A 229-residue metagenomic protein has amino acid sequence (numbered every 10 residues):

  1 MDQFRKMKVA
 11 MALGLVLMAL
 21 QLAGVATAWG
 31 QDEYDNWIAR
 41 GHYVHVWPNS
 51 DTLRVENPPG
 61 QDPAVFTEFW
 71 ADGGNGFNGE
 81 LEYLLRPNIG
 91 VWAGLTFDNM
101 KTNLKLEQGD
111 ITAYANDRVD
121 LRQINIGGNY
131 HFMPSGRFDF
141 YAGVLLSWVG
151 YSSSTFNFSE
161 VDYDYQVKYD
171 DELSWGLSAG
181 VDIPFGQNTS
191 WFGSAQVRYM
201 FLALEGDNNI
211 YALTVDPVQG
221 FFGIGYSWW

Functional and structural regions predicted by a protein language model:
M1-D35, W229: Cleavable N-terminal export/targeting peptides
G24-G30, L85-P87, N129-S135, G150 (+3 more regions): Outer-membrane beta-barrel proteins
A26-L85, V91, G225-W229: Short glycine/proline- and aromatic-enriched beta-strand/turn motifs that initiate or cap beta-hairpins
W37, N75, I89, R122-I124 (+4 more regions): Hydrophobic core residues within well-ordered beta-strands of beta-rich domains
Y43, G79-P87, A93-L95, I126-Y130 (+5 more regions): Residues on the lipid-exposed face of transmembrane beta-strands in outer-membrane beta-barrel proteins
W47-G73, L95-Q123, W148-E172, L202-Q219: Extracellular/periplasm-exposed beta-strand and loop segments of Gram-negative cell-envelope proteins, dominated by
N88-A93, G136-F138, Q187-G193: Repeated loop/turn-to-beta-strand initiation elements of outer-membrane beta-barrel proteins
A115-Q123, G128-F138: Helix-adjacent hinge/juxtasegments
